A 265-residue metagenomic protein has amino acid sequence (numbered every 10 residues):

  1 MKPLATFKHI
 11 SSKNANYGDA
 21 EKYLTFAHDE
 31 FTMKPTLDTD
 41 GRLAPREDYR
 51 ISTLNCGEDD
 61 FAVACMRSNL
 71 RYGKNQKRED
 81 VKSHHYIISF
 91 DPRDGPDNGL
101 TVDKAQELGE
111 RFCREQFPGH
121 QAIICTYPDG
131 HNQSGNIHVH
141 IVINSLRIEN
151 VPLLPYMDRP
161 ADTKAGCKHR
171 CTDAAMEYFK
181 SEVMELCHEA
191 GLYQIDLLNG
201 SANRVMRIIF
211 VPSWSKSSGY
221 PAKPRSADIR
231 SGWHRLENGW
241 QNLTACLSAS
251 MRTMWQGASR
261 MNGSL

Functional and structural regions predicted by a protein language model:
M1-L265: N-terminal nicking endonuclease/strand-transfer module with a His-rich metal-binding environment and a catalytic Tyr
